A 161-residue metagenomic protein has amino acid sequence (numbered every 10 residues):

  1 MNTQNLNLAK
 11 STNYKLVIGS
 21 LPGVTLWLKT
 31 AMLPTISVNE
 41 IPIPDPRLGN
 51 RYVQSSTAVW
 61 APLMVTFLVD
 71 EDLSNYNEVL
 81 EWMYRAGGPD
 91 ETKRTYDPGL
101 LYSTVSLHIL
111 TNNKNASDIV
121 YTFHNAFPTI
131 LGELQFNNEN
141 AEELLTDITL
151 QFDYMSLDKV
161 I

Functional and structural regions predicted by a protein language model:
M1-I161: Glycine-rich, low-complexity intrinsically disordered segments
